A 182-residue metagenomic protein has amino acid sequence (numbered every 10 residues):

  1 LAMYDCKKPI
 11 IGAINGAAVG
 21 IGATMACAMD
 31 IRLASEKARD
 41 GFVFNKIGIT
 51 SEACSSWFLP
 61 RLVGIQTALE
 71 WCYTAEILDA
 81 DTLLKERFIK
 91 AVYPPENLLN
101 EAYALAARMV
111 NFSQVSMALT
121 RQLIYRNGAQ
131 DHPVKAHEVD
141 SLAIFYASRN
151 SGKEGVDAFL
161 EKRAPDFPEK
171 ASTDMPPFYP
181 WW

Functional and structural regions predicted by a protein language model:
A2-M117: Crotonase-fold acyl-CoA enzyme core
I10, L142-A143: Charged, glycine-interspersed solvent-exposed loop segments at helix/strand-loop junctions that cap or gate access
L33-A38, A80, I89-H137, F145-E154 (+1 more regions): C-terminal long alpha-helix characteristic of the crotonase
A53, T67, L142, P177-F178: Acidic, low-complexity intrinsically disordered regions
W71-C72, T120-I124, F159: Short alpha-helical scaffolding segments that buttress acidic/His motifs in well-ordered protein cores
K162: Conserved N-box asparagine in the HATPase_c
